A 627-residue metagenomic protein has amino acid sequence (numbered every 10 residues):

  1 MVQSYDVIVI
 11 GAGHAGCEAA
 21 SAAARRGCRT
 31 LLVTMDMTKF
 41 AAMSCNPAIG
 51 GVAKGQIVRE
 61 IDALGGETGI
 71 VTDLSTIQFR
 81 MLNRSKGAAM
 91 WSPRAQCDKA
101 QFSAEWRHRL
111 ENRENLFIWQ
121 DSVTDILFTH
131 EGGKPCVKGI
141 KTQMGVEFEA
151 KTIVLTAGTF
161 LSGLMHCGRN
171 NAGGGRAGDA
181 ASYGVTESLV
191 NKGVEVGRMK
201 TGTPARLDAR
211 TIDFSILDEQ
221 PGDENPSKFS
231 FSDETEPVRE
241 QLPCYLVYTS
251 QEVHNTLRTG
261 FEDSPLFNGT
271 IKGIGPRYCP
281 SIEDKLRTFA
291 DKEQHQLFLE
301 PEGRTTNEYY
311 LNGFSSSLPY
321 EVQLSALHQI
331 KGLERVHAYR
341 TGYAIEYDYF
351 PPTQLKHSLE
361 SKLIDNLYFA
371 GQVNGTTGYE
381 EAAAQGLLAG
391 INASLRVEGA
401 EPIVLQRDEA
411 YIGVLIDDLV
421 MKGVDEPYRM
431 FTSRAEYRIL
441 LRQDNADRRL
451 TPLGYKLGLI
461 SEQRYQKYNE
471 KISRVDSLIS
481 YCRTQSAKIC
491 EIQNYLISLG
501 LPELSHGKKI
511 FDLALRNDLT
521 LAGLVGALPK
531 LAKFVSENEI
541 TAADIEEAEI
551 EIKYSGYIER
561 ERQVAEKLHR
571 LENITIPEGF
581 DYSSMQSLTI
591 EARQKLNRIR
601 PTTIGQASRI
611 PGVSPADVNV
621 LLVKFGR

Functional and structural regions predicted by a protein language model:
V2-A15: Beta1/beta-strand and adjacent pyrophosphate-binding region of the FAD-binding site in flavoprotein oxidoreductases
Q3-Y5, Q143-T152: Core beta-strand elements of the Rossmann-like FAD/NAD(P) dinucleotide-binding domain in flavoenzyme oxidoreductases
I10, E147-G158: Short hydrophobic core segments
S21-D125, M144, T156-R176, A180 (+3 more regions): Conserved N-terminal/central alpha/beta ligand/cofactor-binding core
D36-T38, E187-L324, M421-N494, S498-H506 (+1 more regions): An anion/pyrophosphate-binding glycine-rich loop and adjacent beta-alpha core in soluble alpha-beta enzymes
L127-V146: Conserved beta-strand-loop-beta-strand element in the redox core of flavoprotein oxidoreductases
Y310-N374, V404-D417, T541-K595, R600: A glycine-rich dinucleotide-binding beta-alpha-beta segment and adjacent secondary-structure elements that constitute
R434, T451-N619, V623-R627: Extended, charge-enriched "interface" segments that sit outside catalytic cores
